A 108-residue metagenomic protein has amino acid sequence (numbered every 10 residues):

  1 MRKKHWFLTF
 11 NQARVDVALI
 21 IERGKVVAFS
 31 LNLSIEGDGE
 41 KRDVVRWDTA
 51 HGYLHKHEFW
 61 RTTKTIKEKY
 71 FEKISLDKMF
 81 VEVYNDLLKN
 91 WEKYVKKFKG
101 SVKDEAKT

Functional and structural regions predicted by a protein language model:
M1-D38, R42: Negatively charged, low-complexity tracts enriched in Asp/Glu with abundant Ser/Thr
M1-R2, G24, R42, H55 (+3 more regions): Alpha-helical structural elements
K4-W6, D16, D48, T63 (+1 more regions): Small/flexible residues
F29-E68: A short, structured beta-strand/loop element
R61-T108: Acidic, low-complexity intrinsically disordered segments
